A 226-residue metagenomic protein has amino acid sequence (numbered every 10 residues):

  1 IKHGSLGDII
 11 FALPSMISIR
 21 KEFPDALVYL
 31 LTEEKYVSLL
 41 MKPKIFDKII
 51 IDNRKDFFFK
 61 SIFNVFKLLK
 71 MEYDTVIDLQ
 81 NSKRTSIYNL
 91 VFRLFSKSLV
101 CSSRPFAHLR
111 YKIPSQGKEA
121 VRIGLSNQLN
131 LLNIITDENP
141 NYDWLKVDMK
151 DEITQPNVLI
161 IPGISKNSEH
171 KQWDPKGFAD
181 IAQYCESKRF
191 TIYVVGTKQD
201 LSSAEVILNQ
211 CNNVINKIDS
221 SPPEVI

Functional and structural regions predicted by a protein language model:
I1-I226: Catalytic machinery of carbohydrate-active enzymes, primarily nucleotide-sugar-dependent glycosyltransferases
